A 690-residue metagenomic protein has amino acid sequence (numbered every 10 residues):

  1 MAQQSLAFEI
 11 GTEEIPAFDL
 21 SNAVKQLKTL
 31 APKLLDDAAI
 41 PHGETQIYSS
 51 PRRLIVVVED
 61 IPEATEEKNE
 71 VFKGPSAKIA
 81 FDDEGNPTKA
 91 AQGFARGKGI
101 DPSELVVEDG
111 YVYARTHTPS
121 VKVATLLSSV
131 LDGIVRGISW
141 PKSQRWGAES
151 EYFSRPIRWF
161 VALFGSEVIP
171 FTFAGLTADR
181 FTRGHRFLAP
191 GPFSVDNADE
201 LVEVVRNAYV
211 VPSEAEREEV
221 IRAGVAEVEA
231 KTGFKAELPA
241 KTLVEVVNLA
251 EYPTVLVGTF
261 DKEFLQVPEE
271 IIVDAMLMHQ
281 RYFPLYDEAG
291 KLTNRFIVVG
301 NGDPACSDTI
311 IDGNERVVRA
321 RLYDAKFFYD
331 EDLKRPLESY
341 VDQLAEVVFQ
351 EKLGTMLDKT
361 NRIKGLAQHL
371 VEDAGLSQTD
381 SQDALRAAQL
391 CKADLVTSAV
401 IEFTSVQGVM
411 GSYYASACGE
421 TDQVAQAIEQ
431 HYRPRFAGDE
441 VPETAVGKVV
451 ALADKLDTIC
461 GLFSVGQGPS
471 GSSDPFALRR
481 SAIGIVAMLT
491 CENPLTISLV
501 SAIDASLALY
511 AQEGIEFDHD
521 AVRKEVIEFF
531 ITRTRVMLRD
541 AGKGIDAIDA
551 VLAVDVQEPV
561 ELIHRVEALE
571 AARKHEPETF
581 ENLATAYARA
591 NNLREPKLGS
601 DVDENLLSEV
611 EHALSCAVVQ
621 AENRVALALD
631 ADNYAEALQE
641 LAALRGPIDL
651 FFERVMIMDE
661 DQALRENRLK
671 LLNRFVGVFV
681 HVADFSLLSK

Functional and structural regions predicted by a protein language model:
M1-K690: Amphipathic alpha-helical "coupling" segments that flank catalytic cores
